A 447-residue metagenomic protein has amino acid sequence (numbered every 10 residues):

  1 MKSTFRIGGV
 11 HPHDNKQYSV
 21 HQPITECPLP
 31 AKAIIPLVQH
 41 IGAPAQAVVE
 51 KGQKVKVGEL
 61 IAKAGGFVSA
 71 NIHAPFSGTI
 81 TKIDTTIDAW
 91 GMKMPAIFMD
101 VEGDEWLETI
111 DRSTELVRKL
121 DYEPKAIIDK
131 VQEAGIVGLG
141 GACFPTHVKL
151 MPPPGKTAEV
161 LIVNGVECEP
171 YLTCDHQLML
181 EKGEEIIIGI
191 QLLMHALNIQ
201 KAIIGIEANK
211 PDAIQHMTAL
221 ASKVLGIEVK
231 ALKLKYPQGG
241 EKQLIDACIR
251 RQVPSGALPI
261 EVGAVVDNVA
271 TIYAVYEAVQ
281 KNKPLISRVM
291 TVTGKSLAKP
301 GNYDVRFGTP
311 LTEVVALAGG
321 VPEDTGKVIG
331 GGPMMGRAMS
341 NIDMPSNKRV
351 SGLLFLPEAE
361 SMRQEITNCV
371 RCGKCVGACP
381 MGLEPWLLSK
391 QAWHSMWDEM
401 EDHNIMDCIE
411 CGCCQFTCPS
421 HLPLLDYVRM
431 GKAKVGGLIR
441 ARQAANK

Functional and structural regions predicted by a protein language model:
M1-V48: N-terminal, Lys/Arg-enriched amphipathic/low-complexity engagement segments that precede the first folded domain
E50-K63, K82: Short, well-structured beta-strand-loop connectors
G78-I80: Conserved hydrophobic positions within beta-strands
I87-F144, G155, P211: Acidic low-complexity segments
L107-T109, G138, L161-D175, S296: Gly-rich Lys/Arg/Thr-decorated short loops/hinges at beta-loop-alpha junctions or inter-strand turns that position
V166, I199-L311, L317-P322, G332: Hydrophobic alpha-helical positions that pack around
L180-H195: Histidine-anchored nucleotide/phosphate-binding helix
V350-I366, V376, P380-K447: Ferredoxin-type iron-sulfur electron-transfer modules in oxidoreductases and energy-metabolism complexes
